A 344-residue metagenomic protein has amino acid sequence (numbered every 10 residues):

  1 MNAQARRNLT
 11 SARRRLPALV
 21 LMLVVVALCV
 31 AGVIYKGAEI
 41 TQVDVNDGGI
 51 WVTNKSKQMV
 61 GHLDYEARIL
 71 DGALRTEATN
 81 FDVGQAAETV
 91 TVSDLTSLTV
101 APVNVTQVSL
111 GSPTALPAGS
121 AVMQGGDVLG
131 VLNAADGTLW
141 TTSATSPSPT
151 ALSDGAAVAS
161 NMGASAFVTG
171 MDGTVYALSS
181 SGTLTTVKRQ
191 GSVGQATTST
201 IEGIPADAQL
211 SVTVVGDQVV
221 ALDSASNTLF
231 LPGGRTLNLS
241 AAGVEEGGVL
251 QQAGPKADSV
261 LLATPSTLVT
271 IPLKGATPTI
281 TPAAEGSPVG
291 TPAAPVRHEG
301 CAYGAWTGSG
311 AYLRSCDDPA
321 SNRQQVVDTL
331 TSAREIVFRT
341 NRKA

Functional and structural regions predicted by a protein language model:
M1-A344: N-terminal membrane-targeting/anchoring modules of bacterial envelope and secretion proteins
